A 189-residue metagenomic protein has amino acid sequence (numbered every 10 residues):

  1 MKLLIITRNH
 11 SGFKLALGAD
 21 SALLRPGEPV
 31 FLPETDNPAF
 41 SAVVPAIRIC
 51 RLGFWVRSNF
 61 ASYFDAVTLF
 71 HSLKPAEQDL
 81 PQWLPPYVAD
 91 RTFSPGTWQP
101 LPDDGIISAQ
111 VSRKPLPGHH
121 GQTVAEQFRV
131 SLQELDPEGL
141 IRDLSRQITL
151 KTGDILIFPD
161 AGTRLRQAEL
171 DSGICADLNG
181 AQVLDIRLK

Functional and structural regions predicted by a protein language model:
M1-T152, T163-K189: Catalytic-core "active-site belt" of small-molecule-metabolizing enzymes, emphasizing His/Asp/Glu-rich regions
I155-F158: Redox cofactor-anchoring modules in respiratory/redox and cofactor-processing assemblies
